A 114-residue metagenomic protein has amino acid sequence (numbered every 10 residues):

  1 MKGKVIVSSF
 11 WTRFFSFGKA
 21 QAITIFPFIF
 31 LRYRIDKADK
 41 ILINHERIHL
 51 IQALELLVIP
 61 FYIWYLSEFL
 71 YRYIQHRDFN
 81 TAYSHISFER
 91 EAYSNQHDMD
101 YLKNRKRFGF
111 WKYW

Functional and structural regions predicted by a protein language model:
M1-A20, P60-W114: Metalloprotease/metallohydrolase-associated module, dominated by Zn2+-dependent proteases
K19-I43, A53: Short pre-active-site segment immediately N-terminal to the catalytic Zn-binding motif
R47-Y62: Catalytic Zn2+-binding segment of zinc metalloproteases
